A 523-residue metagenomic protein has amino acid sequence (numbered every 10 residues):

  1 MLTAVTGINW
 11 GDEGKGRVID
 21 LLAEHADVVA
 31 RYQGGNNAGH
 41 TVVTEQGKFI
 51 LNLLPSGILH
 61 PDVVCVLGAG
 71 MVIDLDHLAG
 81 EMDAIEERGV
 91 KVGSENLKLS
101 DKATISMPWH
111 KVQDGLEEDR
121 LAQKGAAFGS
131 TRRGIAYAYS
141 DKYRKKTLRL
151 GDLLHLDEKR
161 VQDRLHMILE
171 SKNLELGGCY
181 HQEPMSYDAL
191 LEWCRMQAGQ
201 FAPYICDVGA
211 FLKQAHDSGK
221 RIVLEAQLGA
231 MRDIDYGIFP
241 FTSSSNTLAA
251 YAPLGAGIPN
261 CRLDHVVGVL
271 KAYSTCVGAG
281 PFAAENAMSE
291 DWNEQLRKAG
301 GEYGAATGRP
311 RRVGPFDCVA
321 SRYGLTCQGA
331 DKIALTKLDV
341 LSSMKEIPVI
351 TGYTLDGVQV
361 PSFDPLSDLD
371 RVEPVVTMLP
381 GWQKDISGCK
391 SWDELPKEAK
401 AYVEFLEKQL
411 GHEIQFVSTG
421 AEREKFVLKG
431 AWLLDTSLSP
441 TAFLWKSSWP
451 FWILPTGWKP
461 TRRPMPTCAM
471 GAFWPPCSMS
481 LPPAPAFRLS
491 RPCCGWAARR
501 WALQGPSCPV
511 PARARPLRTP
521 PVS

Functional and structural regions predicted by a protein language model:
M1-L433: Non-transmembrane, aqueous-exposed alpha-helical and coiled segments at domain scale
V5-E13, C65-A69, L438-K446, C477-L481 (+1 more regions): A short N-terminal beta->alpha junction/helix N-cap motif
A26-D27, N37-G39, K48, S448 (+3 more regions): A common structural microfeature
P259-R262, L444, R499: Helix N-cap / loop-to-helix initiation motif
L434-F487: Positively charged, low-complexity intrinsically disordered leader regions
F473, S478-S523: Active-site cofactor/substrate anionic-group-binding motifs, chiefly glycine- and Lys/Arg-rich phosphate-binding loops
